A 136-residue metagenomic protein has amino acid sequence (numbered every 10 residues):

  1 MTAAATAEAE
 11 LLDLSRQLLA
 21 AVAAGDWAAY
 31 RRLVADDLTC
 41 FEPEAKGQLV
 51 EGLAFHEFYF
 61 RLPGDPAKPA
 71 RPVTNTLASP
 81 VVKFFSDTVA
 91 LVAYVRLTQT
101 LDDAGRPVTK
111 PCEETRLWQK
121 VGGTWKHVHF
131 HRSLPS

Functional and structural regions predicted by a protein language model:
M1-A9, S136: Basic/polar N-terminal segments that are highly enriched at the extreme N-terminus, encompassing both cleavable
E8-A9, W27-T88, Y94-V95, T109: A solvent-exposed, acidic/Ser-Thr-rich amphipathic alpha-helical stretch
V34-A35, R96-T98, H131-L134: Short beta-strand segments enriched in hydrophobic/aromatic residues within well-folded beta-rich domains
V82-A90, G105-R106, W118-T124: A short, structured loop/turn motif at beta-sheet edges
Q99-V108: Short, cysteine-centered beta-strand-loop-beta hairpins and adjacent loop/turn segments enriched in charged/polar
T109-S136: Short beta-strand edge/turn micro-motifs at domain boundaries
